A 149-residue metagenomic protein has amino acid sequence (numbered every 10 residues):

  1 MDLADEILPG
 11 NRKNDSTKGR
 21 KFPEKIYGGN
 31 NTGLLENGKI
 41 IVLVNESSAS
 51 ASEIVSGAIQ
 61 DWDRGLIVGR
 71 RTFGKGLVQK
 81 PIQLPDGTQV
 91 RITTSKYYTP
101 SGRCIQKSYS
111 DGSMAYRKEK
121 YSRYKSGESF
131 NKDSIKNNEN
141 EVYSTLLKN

Functional and structural regions predicted by a protein language model:
M1-N149: C-terminal "post-core" interaction segments
